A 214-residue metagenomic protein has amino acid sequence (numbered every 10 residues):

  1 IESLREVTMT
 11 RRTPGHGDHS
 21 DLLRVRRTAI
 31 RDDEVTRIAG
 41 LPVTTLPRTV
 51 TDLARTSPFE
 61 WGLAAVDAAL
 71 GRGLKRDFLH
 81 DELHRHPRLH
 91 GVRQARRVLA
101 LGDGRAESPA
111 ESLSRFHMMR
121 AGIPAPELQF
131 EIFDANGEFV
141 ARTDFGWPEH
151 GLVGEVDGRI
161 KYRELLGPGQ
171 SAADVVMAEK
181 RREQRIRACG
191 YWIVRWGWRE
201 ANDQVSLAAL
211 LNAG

Functional and structural regions predicted by a protein language model:
I1-G91, A110, E127: Short gly/ser-rich loop at a beta-strand->alpha-helix junction or flexible surface loop bordering the NTP-binding
G17, L70-G214: Surface segments flanking catalytic/ligand-binding clefts of nucleic-acid enzymes
